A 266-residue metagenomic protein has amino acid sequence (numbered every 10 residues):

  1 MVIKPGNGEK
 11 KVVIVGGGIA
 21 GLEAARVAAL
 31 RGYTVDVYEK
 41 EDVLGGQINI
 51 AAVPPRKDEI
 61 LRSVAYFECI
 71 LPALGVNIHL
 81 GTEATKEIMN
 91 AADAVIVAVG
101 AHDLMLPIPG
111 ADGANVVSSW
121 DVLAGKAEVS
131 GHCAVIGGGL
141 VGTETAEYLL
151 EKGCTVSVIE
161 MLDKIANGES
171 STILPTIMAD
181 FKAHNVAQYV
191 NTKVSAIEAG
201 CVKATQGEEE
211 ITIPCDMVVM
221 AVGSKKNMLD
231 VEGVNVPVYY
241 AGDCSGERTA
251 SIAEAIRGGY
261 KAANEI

Functional and structural regions predicted by a protein language model:
M1-G6, L71: Ferredoxin-type iron-sulfur electron-transfer modules in oxidoreductases and energy-metabolism complexes
P5-K40, L44, H79-E87, A91 (+5 more regions): Rossmann-like dinucleotide/flavin-binding elements
V37-L74, A146-T192, G246-R248: Rossmann-like dinucleotide-binding cores of NAD(P)H-dependent redox enzymes
